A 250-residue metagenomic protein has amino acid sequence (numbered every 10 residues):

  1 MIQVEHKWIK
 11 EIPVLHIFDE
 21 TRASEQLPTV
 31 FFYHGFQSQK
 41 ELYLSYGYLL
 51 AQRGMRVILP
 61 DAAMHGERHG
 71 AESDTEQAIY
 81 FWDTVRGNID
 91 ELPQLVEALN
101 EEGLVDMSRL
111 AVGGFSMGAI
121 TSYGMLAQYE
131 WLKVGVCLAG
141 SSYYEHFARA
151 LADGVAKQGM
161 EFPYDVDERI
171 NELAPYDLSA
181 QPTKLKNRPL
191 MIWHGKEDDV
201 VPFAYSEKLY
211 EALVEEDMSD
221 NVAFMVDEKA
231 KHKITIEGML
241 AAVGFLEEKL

Functional and structural regions predicted by a protein language model:
M1-E25: N-terminal cap/lid segment of alpha/beta-hydrolase-fold proteins
E25-G35: Short beta-strand element of the alpha/beta-hydrolase
F36-Y48: The serine-hydrolase catalytic nucleophile loop
L49-S73: Conserved alpha/beta-hydrolase
A78-E102: Alpha/beta-hydrolase active-site loop
L95-G154: Primarily recognizes the serine-hydrolase "nucleophile elbow" in alpha/beta-hydrolase and SGNH/GDSL folds
H146-E207, E211: The feature captures the conserved acid-bearing segment of alpha/beta-hydrolase catalytic domains
E207-L250: C-terminal catalytic histidine-bearing segment of alpha/beta-hydrolase fold enzymes
